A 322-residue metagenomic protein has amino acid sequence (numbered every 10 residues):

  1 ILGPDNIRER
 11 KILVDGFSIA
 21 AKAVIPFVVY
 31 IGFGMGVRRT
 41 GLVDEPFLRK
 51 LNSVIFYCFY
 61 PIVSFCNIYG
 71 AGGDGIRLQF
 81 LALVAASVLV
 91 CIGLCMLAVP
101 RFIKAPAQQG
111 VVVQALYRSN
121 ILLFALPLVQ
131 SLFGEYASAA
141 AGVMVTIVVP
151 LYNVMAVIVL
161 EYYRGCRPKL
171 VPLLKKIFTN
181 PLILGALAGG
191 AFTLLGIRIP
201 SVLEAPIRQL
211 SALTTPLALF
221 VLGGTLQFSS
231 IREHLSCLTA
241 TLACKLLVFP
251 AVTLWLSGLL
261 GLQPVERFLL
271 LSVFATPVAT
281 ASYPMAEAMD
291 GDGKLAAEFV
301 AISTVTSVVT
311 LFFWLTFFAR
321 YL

Functional and structural regions predicted by a protein language model:
I1-L322: Alpha-helical transmembrane segments of multi-pass small-molecule/ion transporters
